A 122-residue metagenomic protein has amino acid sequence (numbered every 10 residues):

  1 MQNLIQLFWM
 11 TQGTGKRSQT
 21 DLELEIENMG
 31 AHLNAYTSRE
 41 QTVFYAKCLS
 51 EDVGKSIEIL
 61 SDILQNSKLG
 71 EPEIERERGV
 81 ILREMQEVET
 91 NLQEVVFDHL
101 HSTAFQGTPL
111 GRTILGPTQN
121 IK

Functional and structural regions predicted by a protein language model:
M1-K47: M16/MPP (pitrilysin/insulinase) zinc-metallopeptidase core fold and M16-derived inactive scaffolds
L4, F44, L60, I81 (+1 more regions): Divalent metal-coordination and catalytic microenvironments
W9-Q12, T42-K47, L64-K68, Q86 (+1 more regions): Second-shell loop/turn segments in exported
G13-K16, K47-V80: M16/insulysin-pitrilysin zinc metalloprotease superfamily fold
G15, E27, D62-Q65, Q86 (+1 more regions): Sec-exported extracytoplasmic/periplasmic mature domains
L82-D98: Short acidic/His-enriched helical or mixed secondary-structure segments at domain edges of catalytic enzymes and some
S102-K122: Histidine-acidic residue clusters that define the catalytic metal-binding segment of zinc metallopeptidase domains
